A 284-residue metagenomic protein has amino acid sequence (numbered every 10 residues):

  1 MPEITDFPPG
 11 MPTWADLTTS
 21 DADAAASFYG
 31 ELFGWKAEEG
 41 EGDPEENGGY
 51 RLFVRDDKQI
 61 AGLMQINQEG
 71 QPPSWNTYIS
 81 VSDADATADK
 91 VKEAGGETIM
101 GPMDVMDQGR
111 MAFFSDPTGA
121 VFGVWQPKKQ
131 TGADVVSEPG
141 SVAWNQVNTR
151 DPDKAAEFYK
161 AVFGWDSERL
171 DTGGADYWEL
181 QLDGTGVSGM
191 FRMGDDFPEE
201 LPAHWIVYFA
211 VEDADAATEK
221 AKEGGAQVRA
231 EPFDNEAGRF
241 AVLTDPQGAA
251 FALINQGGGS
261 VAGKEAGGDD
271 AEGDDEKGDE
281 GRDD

Functional and structural regions predicted by a protein language model:
M1-F7, K92-A143, E168-T185, R192-M193 (+3 more regions): Vicinal oxygen chelate
P2, A15, Y29-G42, V81 (+3 more regions): A broadly tuned "polar low-complexity/structure-edge" signature
D6-P9, T13-K58, E93, G101-G109 (+4 more regions): Core segments of cupin and vicinal oxygen chelate
M11-S20, R51-V54, I66-K90, R110-F114 (+3 more regions): Vicinal oxygen chelate
E39-V136: Active-site-adjacent scaffolding segments
A61, S188-G189: Glycine-centered structural positions embedded in regular secondary structure
